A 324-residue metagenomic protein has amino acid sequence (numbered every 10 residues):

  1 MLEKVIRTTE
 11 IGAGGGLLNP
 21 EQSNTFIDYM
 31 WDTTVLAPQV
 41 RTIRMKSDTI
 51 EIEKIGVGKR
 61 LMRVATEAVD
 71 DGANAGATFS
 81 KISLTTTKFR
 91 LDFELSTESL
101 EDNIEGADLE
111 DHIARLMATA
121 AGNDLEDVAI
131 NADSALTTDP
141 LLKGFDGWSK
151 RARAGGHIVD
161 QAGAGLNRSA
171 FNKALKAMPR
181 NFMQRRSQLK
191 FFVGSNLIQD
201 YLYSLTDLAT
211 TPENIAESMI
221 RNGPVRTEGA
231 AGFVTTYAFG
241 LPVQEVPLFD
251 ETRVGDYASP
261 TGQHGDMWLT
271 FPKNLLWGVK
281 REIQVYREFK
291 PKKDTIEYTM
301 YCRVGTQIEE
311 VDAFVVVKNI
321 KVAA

Functional and structural regions predicted by a protein language model:
M1-I11, Q284-A324: Protruding loop/beta-arch "assembly-hinge" segments enriched in small, turn-prone residues
K4, I11-E94: Assembly/oligomerization interface modules of large self-assembling protein complexes
V35, L61, G122-S134, Q184-Q188 (+1 more regions): Intrinsically disordered or highly flexible coil/loop and linker segments, enriched in small and charged/polar residues
K46, S169-W277: Extended oligomerization regions of viral-like shell subunits
G56, T97, A152, S195-L197 (+1 more regions): Short, flexible loop/turn elements at secondary-structure junctions
L61-R63, N103-I104, E126, D200-L202 (+1 more regions): Short helix/loop capping segments that flank catalytic or ligand/cofactor-binding pockets
T97-R180, N319-A324: Alpha-helical scaffold segments that mediate packing/assembly in large oligomeric complexes
